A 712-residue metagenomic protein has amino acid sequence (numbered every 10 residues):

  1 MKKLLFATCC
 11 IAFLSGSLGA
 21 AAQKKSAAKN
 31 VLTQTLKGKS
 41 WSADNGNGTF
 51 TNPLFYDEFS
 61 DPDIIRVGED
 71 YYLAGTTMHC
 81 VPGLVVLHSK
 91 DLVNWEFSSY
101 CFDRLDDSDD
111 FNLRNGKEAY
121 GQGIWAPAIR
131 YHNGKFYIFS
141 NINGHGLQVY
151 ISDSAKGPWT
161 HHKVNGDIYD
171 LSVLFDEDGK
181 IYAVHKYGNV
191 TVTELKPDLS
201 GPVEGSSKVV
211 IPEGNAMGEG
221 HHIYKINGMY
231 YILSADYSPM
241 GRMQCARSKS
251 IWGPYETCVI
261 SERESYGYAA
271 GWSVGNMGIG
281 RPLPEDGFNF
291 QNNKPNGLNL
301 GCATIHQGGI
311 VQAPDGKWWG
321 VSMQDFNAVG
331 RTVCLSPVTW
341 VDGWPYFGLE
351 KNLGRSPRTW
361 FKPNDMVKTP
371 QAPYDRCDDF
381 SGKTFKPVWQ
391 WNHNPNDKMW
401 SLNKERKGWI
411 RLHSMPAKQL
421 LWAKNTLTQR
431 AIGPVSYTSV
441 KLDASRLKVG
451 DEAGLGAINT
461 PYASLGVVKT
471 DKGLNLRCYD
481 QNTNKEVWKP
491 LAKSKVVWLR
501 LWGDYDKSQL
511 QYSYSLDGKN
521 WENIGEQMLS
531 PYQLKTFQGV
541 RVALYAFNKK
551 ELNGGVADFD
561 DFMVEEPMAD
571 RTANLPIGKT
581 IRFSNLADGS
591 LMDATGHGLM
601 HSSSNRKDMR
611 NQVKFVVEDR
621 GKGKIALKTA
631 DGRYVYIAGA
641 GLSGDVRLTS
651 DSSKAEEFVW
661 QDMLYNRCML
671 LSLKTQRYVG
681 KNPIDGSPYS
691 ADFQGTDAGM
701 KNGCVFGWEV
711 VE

Functional and structural regions predicted by a protein language model:
M1-L4: Positively charged n-region of N-terminal signal peptides that target proteins for export
A7-G16: Bacterial N-terminal signal peptides
C9, N52, K208-V209, E522 (+5 more regions): Residue-level marker of intrinsically disordered, low-complexity segments enriched for small/polar residues
L18-A21: Sec/Tat signal peptide C-region and signal peptidase I cleavage site
Q23-N574, Q612-V616, A655-E657: Carbohydrate-active catalytic/glycan-binding domains of CAZyme proteins, especially the secreted or lumenal ectodomains
R571-E712: Lectin-like carbohydrate-binding module/patch detector with strong preference for beta-trefoil
